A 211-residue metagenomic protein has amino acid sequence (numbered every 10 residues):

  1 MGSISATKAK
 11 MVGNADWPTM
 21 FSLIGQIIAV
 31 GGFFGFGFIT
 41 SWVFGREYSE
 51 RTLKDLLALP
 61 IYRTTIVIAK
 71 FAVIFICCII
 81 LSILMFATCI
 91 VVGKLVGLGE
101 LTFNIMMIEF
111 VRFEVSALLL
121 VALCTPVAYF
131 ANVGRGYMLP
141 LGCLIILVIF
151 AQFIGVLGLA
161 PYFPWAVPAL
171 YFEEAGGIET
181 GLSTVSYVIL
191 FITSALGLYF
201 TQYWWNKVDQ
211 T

Functional and structural regions predicted by a protein language model:
M1-F34, I68-G134, E173, V185-S186: Secretory targeting signals
M1-M20, L141-T211: Terminal transmembrane helical anchor/hairpin motif
G25-F44, E50: Hydrophobic, membrane-embedded alpha-helices of multi-pass small-molecule transporters
G31-F33, G37, T65, G136 (+1 more regions): Small-residue packing motifs within transmembrane alpha-helices
F36-T40, L53, T88, L123-V127 (+1 more regions): Hydrophobic/aromatic residues in alpha-helical transmembrane segments
V43-F75: Helix-loop-helix units of permease transmembrane domains in multi-pass membrane transporters, especially ABC
G45-Y48, T52, T88, V92-E100 (+3 more regions): Membrane-interfacial segments
A122-F153: Functionally important transmembrane alpha-helices
